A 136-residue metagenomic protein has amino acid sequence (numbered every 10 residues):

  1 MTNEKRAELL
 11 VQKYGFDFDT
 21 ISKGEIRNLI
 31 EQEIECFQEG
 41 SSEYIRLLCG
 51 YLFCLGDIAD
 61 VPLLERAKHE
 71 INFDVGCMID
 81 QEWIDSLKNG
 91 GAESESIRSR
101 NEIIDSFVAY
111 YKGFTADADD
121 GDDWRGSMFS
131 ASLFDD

Functional and structural regions predicted by a protein language model:
M1, V61-P62, R66-D136: Long, helix-rich interaction regions
M1-N28, D117-W124, D136: Terminal domain-start segments
T2-T20, E43-L55, R66, G76-N89: Structural detector for internal amphipathic alpha-helices that build alpha-solenoid repeat scaffolds
V11-G15, I30-I34, F53, H69 (+1 more regions): Alpha-helical repeat scaffolds in large eukaryotic proteins
T20-C36, D57-H69: Amphipathic alpha-helical scaffolding segments comprising HEAT/armadillo-like alpha-solenoid repeats
I34, E43-R46, S96: Exposed, flexible binding/inhibitory loops of compact, secreted disulfide-stabilized domains
G40: C-terminal active-site-capping segments
